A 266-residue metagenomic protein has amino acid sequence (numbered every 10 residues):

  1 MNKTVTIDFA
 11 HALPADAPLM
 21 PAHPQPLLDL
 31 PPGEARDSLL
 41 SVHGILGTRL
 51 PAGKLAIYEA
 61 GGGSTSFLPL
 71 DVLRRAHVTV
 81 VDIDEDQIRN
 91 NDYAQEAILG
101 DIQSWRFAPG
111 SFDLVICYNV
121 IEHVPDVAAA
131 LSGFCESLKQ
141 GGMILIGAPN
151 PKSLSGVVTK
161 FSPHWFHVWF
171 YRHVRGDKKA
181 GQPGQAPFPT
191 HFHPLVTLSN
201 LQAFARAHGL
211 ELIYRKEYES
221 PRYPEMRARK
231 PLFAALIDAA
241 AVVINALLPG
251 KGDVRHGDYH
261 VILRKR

Functional and structural regions predicted by a protein language model:
M1-G110, L114-I116, L131, E217 (+1 more regions): Conserved N-terminal segment of class I S-adenosyl-L-methionine
S38, E136-K139: Short, cationic motifs built from Arg/Lys/His that form the positively charged side of catalytic pockets
Y58, I121-E122, P149: Residue-level micro-sites within transmembrane alpha helices that shape and flank functional polar/acidic positions
S104, E122, S153: Active-site micro-motifs of SAM-dependent methyltransferase domains
D113, G141-G142: Conserved phosphate-binding and hydrolysis motifs of nucleotide-dependent enzymes
L114-P125: A short SAM/SAH-binding and catalytic strip from SAM-dependent methyltransferases
V124-P125, L138-Q140: Helix-to-beta-strand junctions that scaffold the AdoMet/dcAdoMet cofactor pocket in Class I SAM-dependent enzymes
A128-A129, G133, M143-R264: S-adenosyl-L-methionine-dependent methyltransferase catalytic module, highlighting the catalytic core
